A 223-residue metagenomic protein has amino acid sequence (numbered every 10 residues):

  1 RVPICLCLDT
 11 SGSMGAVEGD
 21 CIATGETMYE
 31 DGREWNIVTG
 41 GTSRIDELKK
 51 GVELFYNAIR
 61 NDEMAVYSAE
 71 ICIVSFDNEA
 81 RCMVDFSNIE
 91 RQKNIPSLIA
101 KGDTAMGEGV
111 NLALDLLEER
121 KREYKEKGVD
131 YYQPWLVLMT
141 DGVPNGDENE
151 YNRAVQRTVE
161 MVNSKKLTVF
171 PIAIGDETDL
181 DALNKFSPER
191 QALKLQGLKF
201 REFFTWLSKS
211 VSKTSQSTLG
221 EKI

Functional and structural regions predicted by a protein language model:
R1, G12-S68, N152: …and closely analogous acidic/polar surface helices at protein-protein or active-site interfaces in A-domain-like
P3-C5: Cell-envelope/extracellular polymer assembly enzymes that use nucleotide-activated donors
L8-S11, L48, I73-F76, A113 (+1 more regions): DG-centered beta-turn motif at the end of beta-strands
A16-T24, V66-S97, D179-P188: Short beta-strand-loop
E18, G142-F186: VWA/integrin I-like adhesion module and closely mimicked acidic/polar interface patches used
A58-V66, E118-G128, T158-S164: Alpha-helix termini
R81, K93-Y132, T168-D181, K199-W206: Von Willebrand factor
L167-I223: Von Willebrand factor A/integrin I-like adhesion domains
